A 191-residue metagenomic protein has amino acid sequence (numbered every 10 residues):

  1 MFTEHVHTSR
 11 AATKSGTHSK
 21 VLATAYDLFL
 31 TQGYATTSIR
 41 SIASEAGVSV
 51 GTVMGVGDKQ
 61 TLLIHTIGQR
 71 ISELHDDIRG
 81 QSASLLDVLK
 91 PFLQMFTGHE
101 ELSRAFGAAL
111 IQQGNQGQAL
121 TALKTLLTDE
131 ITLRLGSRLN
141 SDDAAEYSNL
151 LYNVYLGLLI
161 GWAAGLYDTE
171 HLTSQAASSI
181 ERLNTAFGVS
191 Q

Functional and structural regions predicted by a protein language model:
M1-G16, G188-Q191: N-terminal intrinsically disordered/low-complexity leader segments
F2, G16, K20, T24 (+2 more regions): Helix-turn-helix
A23, S82-E101, A145, N149 (+4 more regions): Amphipathic alpha-helical segments that line or abut small-molecule/effector binding pockets and mediate allosteric
G57, T61-R70, A119, L123: Alpha-helical DNA-contacting segments of helix-turn-helix folds
H65-V88: Amphipathic alpha-helical linker/stalk segments
L93-A122, D129, N153, G157-A164: Amphipathic alpha-helical segments used for helix-helix packing
G114-L150, T173-E181: Amphipathic alpha-helical packing segments from all-alpha helical-bundle domains
L133, Y152-E170, E181-Q191: Amphipathic C-terminal alpha-helical segment
